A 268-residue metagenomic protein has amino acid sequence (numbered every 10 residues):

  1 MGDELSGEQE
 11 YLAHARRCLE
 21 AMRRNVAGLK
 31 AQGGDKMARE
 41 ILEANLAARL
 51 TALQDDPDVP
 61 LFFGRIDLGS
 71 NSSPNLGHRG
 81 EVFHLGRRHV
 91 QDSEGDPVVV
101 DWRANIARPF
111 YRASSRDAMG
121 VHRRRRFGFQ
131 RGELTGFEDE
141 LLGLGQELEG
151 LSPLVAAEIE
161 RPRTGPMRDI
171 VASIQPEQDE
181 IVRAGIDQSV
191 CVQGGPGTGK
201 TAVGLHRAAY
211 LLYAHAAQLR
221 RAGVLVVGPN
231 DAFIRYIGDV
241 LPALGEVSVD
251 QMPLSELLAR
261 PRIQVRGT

Functional and structural regions predicted by a protein language model:
M1-V171, Q175-R183: Extended, charged low-complexity regulatory segments
S189: Walker A (P-loop) ATP-phosphate-binding motif of ABC ATPase nucleotide-binding domains
V192-G194: Hydrophobic anchor at the beta1->P-loop junction of P-loop NTPases
G197: Walker A (P-loop) phosphate-binding loop of P-loop NTPases
K200-T201: Conserved lysine of the Walker
G204-L205: Post-Walker A alpha-helix
L212-T268: Alpha-helical nucleic-acid-binding subdomain of P-loop helicases immediately C-terminal to the Walker A/P-loop
